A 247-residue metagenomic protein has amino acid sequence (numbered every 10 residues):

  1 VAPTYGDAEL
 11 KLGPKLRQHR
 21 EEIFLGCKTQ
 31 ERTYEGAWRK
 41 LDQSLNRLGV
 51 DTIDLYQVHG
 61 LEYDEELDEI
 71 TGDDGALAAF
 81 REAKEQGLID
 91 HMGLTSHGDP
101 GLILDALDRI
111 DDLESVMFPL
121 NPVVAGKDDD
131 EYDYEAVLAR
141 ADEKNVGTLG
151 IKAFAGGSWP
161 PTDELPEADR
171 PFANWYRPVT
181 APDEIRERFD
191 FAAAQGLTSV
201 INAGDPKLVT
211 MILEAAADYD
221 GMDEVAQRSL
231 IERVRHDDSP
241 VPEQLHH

Functional and structural regions predicted by a protein language model:
V1-I23, A79, E85: N-terminal binding-site loop/beta-alpha segment at the start of enzyme catalytic domains that lines or forms
D7, L61-H247: Beta/alpha (TIM)-barrel catalytic core signal, keyed to glycine-rich beta->alpha loops juxtaposed to Asp/Glu that bind
L12-E21, D42-D51, A106-D111, A139 (+1 more regions): Acidic (Asp/Glu)-rich catalytic clusters
R20-I23, D51-L55, D90-H91: Short acidic capping loops at alpha-helix termini that bridge into adjacent secondary structure
E22-T33, L55-G60, P119-P122: A short, structured active-site edge motif that brings together acidic residues
R32-K40: Glycine-rich anion/phosphate-binding loops
L45-D68: Active-site groove signature of glycoside hydrolases
